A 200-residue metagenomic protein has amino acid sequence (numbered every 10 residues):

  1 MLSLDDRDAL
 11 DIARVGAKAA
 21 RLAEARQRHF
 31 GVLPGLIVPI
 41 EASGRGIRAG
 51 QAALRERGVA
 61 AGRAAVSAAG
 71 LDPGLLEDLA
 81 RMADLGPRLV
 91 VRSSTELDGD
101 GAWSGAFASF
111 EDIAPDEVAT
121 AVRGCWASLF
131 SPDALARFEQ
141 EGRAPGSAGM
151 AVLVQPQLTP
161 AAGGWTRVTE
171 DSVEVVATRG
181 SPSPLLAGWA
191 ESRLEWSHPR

Functional and structural regions predicted by a protein language model:
M1-L153, P160-A162: N-terminal beta-alpha lobe that positions the nucleotide/phosphoryl donor in ATP/NTP-coupled carboxylate activation
A25-R28, V168-E170, W189: Alpha-helix C-terminal capping segments
V38, T166-R167, E191: Polar low-complexity intrinsically disordered regions enriched in Ser/Thr and small residues
T95, A108-D112, P156, W165-S181: Short beta-strand elements
A102-W103, W165, L185-G188: Short conserved micro-motifs at the rims of enzyme active sites and ligand-binding pockets
V176-R200: Conserved catalytic alpha/beta cores of large enzymes that bind or transform nucleotide phosphates and polynucleotides
